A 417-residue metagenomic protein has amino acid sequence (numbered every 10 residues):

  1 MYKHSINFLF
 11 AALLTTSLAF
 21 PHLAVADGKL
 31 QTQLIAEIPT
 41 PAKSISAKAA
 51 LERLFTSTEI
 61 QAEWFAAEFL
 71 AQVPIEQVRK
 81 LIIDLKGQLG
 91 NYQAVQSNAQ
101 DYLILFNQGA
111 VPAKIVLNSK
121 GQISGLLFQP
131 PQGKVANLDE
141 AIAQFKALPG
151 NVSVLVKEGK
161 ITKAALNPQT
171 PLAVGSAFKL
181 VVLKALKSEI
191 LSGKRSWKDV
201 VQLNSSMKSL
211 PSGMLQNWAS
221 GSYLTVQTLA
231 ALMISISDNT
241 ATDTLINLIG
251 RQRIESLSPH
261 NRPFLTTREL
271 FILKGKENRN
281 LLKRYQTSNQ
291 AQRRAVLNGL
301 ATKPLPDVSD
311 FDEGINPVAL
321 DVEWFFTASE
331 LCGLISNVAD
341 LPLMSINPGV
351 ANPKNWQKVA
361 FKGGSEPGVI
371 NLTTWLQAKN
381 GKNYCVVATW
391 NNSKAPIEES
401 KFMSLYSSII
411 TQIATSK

Functional and structural regions predicted by a protein language model:
M1-F10: Bacterial N-terminal signal peptides that target proteins for export
A24-K29, Q132-I142, K146-L148, K163 (+2 more regions): Structured C-terminal helix/loop/strand segments within mature extracytoplasmic catalytic/sensor domains
D27-L54: Short, low-complexity N-terminal intrinsically disordered segments enriched in polar/charged residues
E52-S97: Short solvent-exposed beta->alpha transition segments
R79-I123: Surface-exposed, charged secondary-structure patches
A173-V201, M233, V386: Active-site SXXK
S192-A219: Short, glycine/proline-biased beta-turn/loop segments that scaffold the active-site neighborhood
S220-K303, S329: Active-site-adjacent helix/loop patches that line small-molecule binding or acyl-intermediate pockets
